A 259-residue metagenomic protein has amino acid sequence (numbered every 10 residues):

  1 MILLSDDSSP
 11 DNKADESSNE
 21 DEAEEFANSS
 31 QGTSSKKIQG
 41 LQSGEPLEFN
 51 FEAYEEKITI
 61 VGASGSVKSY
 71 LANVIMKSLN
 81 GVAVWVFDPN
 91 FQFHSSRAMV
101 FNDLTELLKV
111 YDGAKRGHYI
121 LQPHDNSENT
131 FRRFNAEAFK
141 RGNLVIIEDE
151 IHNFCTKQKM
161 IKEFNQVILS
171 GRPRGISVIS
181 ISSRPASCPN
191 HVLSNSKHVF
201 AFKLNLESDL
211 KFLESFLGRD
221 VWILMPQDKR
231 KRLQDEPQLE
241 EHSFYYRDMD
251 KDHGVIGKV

Functional and structural regions predicted by a protein language model:
M1-E16, E20: N-terminal acidic, proline/glycine-rich, low-complexity intrinsically disordered segments
E20-L47: N-terminal pre-Walker A segment at the start of P-loop NTPase domains
S35-K37, D103, G254-K258: Extended accessory and catalytic-adjacent subdomains in large enzymes
E48-A63, M76, V82, I168 (+2 more regions): P-loop NTPase motor core of the ASCE superfamily
I58-M76, D125-V221: Conserved P-loop NTPase motor cores
S66-L104: Walker A/P-loop NTP-binding active-site region of P-loop NTPases, recognizing the glycine-rich GxxxxGKT/S
V86-D88, L121, N129-T130: Terminal domain-start segments
K109-D125: Conserved P-loop NTPase mechanochemical-coupling segment
